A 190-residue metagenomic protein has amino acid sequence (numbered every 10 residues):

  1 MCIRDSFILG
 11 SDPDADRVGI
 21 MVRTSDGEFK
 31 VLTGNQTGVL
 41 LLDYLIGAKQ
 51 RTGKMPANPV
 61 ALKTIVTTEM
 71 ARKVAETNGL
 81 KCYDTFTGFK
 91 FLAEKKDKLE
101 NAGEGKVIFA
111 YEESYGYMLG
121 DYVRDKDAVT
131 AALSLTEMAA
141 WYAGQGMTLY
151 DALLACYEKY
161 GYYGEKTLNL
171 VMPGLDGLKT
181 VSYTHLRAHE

Functional and structural regions predicted by a protein language model:
M1-D5, T184-H189: Conserved small/polar residues in nucleotide/adenosyl-binding loops
R4-K159, P173: Phosphate-binding chemistry for phosphorylated carbohydrates and sugar-nucleotides
G47, G120, Y163-E165, A188-H189: Generic signature of intrinsically disordered, low-complexity segments enriched in small/polar residues
M147, D151-R187: Mid-to-C-terminal polyanion-binding domains and interfaces
